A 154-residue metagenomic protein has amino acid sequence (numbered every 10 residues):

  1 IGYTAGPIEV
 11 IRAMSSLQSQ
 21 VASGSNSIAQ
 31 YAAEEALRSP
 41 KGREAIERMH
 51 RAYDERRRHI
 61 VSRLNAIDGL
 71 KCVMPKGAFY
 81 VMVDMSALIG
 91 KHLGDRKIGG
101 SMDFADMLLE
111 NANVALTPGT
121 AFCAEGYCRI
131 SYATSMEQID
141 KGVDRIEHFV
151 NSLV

Functional and structural regions predicted by a protein language model:
I1-V154: PLP-dependent class I/II
